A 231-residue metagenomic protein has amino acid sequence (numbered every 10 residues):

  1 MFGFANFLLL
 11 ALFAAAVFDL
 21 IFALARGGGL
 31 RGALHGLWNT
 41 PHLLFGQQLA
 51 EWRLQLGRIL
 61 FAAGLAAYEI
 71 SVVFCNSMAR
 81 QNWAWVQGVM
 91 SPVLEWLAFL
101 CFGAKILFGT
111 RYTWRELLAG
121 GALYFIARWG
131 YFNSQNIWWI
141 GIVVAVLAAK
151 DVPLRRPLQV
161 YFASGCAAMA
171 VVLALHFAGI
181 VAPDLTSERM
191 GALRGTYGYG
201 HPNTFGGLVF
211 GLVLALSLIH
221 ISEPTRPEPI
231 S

Functional and structural regions predicted by a protein language model:
M1-A122: Transmembrane signal-anchor hairpin modules in multi-pass inner-membrane enzymes, especially those that act on
G28, S77, R155, F177-V181 (+1 more regions): Membrane-interface elements of multi-pass transporters and channels
A66-V73, G121-G130, A167-H176: Aromatic-anchored segments of alpha-helical transmembrane domains
P92-F99, Q135-L147, N203-A215: Hydrophobic core segments of transmembrane alpha-helices in multi-pass, intramembrane catalytic enzymes
I106-E116, V152-Q159, S222: Membrane-helix interface "capping/anchor" motifs
L123-A167: Transmembrane alpha-helical segments and their membrane-water interfaces
A168, H176-L218: Membrane-interface segments at transmembrane-helix junctions in multi-pass inner-membrane proteins
I219-S231: Single conserved hydrophobic/aromatic residue that forms the stacking wall/gate of nucleotide- or nucleobase-binding
